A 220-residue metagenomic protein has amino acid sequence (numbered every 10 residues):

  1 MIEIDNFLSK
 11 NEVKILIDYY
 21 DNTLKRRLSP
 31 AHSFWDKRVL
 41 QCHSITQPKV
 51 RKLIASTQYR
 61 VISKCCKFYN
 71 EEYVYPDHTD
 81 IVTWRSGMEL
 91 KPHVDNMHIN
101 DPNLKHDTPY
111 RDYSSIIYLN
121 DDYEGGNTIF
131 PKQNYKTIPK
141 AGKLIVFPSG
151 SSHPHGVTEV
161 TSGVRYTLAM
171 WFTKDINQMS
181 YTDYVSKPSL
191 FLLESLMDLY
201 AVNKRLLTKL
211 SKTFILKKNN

Functional and structural regions predicted by a protein language model:
M1-E3, D112-S114, T167: Intrinsic-disorder/low-complexity, polar/charged segments enriched in Ser/Thr/Lys/Arg/Asp/Glu/Gln
M1-Y73, H78-D80, D183-V185, E194: Non-heme Fe(II)/2-oxoglutarate
L8, Y20, W35, N96 (+2 more regions): Short beta-strand segments enriched in hydrophobic/aromatic residues within well-folded beta-rich domains
N22, W84, Y118-D121, G150: Glycine-rich, acidic and aromatic/proline-enriched surface loops and short helix-turn segments that act as binding
T79-I81, M88, S115-I116, G126-N127: Conserved active-site beta-strand-loop modules that form the wall/rim of enzyme catalytic pockets and either contain
V82-T108: Conserved short histidine dyad/triad with adjacent acidic residue
L104, P109-R111, D122-N220: Catalytic core of Fe(II)/2-oxoglutarate
